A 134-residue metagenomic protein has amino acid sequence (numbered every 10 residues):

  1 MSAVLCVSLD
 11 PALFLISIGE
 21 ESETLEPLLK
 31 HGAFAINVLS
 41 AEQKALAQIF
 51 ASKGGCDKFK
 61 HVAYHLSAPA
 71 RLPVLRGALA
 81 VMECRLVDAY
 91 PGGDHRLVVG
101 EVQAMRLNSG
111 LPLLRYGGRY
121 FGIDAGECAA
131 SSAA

Functional and structural regions predicted by a protein language model:
M1-A134: Basic, polyanion-binding surface patches
